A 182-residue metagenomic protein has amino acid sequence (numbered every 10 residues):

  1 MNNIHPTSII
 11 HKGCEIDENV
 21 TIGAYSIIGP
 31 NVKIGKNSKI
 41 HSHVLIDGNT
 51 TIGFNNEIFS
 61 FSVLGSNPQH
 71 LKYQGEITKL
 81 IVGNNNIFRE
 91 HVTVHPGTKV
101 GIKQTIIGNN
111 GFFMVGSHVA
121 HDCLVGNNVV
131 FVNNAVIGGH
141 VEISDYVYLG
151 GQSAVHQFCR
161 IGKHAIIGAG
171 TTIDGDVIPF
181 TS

Functional and structural regions predicted by a protein language model:
N3-P179: Structural signal for interior beta-strand "rungs" in well-ordered beta-sheet cores of soluble enzyme domains
S182: Phosphate-backbone recognition surface of nucleic-acid-processing proteins
